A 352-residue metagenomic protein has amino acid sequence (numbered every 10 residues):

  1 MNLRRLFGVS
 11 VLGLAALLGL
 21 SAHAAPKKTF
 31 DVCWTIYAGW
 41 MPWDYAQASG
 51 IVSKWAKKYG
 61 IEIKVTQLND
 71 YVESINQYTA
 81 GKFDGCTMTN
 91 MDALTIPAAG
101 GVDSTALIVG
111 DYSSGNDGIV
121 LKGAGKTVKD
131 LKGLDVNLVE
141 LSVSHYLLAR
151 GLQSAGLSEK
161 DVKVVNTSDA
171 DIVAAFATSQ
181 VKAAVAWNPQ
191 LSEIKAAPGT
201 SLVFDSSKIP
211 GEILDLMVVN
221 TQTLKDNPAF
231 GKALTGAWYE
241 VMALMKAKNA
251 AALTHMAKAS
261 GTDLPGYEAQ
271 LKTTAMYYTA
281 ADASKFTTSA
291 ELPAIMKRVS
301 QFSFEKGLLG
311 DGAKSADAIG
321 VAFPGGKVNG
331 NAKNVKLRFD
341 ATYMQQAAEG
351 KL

Functional and structural regions predicted by a protein language model:
M1-S10: Bacterial N-terminal signal peptides that target proteins for export
V9-G19: Bacterial N-terminal signal peptides
L18-P26: Bacterial Sec-dependent signal peptides at the C-terminal "C-region" and cleavage site
A25-N166, K182-N188, F204, G211 (+1 more regions): Short, glycine-/small- and polar/acidic-enriched structural segments that line small-molecule recognition paths
A56, K82, T87-N90, P97-G100 (+7 more regions): Sec/Tat-exported extracytoplasmic proteins
D92, D171-P265: Pocket-lining segment of extracytoplasmic ligand-binding domains
D226-G312: Secondary-structure end/capping motifs
S300-L352: Conserved C-terminal helix/tail region of periplasmic/extracytoplasmic solute-binding proteins
